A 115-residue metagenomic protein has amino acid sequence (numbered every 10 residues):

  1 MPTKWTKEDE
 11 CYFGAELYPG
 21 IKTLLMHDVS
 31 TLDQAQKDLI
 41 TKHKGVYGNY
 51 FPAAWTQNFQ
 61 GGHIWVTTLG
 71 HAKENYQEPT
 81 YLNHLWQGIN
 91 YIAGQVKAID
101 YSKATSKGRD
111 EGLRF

Functional and structural regions predicted by a protein language model:
M1-Q60: Catalytic beta-strand/loop cores that center a nucleophilic Ser/Cys/Thr and support acyl-enzyme chemistry
M26-V29, T67-H71: Active-site-proximal beta-strand/loop segments in catalytic clefts of secreted hydrolases
T41-H43, G70-E78: Active-site rim elements
A54, W65-T68: Conserved active-site loop/cleft motifs that coordinate metal ions or position small ligands
N58-I64, W86: Glycine-rich, aromatic-lined ligand/substrate-binding cores of catalytic and carbohydrate-binding domains
N75-Q87: C-terminal/domain-terminus segments
L85-D100: Short, hydrophobic alpha-helical segments
V96-F115: Long alpha-helical segments found as membrane-embedded helices
